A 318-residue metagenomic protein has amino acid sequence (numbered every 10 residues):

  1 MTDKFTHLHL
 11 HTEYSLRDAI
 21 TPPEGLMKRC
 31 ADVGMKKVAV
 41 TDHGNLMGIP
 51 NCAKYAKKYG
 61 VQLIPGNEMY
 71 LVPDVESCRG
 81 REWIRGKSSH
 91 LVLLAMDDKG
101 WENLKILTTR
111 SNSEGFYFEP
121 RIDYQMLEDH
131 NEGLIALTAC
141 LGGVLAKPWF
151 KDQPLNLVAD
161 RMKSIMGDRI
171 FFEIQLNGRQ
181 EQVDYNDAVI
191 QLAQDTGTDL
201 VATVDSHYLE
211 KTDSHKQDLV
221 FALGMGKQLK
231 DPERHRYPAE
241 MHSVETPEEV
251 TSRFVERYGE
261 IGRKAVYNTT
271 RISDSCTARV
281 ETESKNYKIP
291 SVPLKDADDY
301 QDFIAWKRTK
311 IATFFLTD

Functional and structural regions predicted by a protein language model:
M1-D318: Phosphodiester-processing cores and adjacent nucleic acid-binding clamps
